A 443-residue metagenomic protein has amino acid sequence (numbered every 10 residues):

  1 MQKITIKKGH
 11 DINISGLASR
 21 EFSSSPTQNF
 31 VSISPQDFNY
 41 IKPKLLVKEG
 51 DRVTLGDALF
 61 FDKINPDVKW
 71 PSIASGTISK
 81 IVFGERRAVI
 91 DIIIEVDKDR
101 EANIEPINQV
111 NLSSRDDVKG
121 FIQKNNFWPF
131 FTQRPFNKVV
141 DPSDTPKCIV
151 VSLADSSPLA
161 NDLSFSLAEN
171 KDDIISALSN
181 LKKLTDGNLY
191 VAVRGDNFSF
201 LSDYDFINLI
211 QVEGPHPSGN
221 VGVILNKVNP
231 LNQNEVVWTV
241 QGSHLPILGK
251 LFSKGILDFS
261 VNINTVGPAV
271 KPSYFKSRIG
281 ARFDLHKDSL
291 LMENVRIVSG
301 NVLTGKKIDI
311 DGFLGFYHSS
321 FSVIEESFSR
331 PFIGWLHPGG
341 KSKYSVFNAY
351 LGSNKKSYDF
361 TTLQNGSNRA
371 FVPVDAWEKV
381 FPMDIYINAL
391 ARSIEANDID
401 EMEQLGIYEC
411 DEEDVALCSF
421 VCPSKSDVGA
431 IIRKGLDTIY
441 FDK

Functional and structural regions predicted by a protein language model:
M1-I14, E21, S79, G84 (+1 more regions): Mobile cofactor-carrier "swinging-arm" domains
M1-K48, F61, L209-V212: N-terminal, Lys/Arg-enriched amphipathic/low-complexity engagement segments that precede the first folded domain
N29-I33, S75-T77, I81: Translation machinery proteins
I41-K42, L46, K63, E101-Q109: Aromatic/His-enriched, Gly/Pro-containing loop or helix-boundary segments that lie immediately adjacent to catalytic
V47-F61, K80: Short, well-structured beta-strand-loop connectors
F61-D67: Short boundary/loop segments of OB/S1/cold-shock single-stranded nucleic-acid-binding domains
D67-S75: Short coil-to-beta-strand transition motifs
V68, V82-K443: Buried, small/hydrophobic-residue-enriched core segments of structured protein domains
